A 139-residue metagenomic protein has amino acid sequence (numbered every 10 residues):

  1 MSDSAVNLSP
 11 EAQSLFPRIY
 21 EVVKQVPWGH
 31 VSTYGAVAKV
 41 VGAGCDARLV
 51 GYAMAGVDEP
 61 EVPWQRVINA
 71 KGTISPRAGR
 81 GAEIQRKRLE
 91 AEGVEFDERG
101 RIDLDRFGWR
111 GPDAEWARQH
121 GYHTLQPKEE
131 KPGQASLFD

Functional and structural regions predicted by a protein language model:
S2-D139: Nucleic acid-binding interface residues in structured DNA/RNA-binding domains, emphasizing the DNA-engaging scaffolds
